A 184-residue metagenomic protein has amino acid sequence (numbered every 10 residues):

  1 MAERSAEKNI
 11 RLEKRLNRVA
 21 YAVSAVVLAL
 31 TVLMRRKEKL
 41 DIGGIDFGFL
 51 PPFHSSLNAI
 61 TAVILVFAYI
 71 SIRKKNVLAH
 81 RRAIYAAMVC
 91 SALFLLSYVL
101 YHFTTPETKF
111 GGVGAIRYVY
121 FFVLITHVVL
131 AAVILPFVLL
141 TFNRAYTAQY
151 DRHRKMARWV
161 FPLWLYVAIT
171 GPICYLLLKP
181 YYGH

Functional and structural regions predicted by a protein language model:
M1-H184: Alpha-helical membrane insertion/targeting regions
